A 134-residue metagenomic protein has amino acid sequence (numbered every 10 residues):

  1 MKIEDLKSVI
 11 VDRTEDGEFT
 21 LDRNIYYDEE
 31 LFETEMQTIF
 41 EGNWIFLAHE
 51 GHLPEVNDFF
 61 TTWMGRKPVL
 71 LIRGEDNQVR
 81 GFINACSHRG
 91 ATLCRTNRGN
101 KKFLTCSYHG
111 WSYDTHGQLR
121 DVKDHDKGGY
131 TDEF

Functional and structural regions predicted by a protein language model:
M1-T38, I45, H49: Replace "small metal-dependent catalytic modules" with "small catalytic or cofactor-binding modules
Y26-E30, G42, W63-M64, G81: Generic alpha-helix structural propensity
E30-L31, W44, G117, F134: Generic alpha-helical secondary structure signal
E33, Q37, E41, N84-S87 (+1 more regions): A broad, structural surface signal
E35-F46, Q118-K127: Short, basic/low-complexity N-terminal boundary segments at the transition from targeting/disordered tails
L53-F134: Rieske [2Fe-2S] iron-sulfur-binding domain
